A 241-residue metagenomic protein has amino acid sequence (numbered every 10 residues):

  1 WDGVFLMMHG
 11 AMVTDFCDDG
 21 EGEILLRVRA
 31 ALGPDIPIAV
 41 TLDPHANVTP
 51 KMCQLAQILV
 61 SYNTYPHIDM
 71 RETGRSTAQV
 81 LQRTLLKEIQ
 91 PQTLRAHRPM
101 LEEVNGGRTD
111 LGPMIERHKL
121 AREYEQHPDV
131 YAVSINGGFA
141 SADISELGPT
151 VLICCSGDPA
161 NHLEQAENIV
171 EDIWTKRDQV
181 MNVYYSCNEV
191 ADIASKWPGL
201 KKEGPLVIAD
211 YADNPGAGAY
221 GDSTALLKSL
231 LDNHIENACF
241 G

Functional and structural regions predicted by a protein language model:
W1-T84, P205, D210-L227, L231 (+1 more regions): Active-site histidine-anchored catalytic micro-motif
L6-M8, Q92-R95, D143-S145: Core alpha/beta catalytic barrel or barrel-like domain that forms the active/cofactor pocket in diverse metabolic
M7, C17, Q54, Y62-Y65 (+7 more regions): Aromatic-residue detector
G33-D35, P91-T93, L200-E203: Short helix-terminating capping/connector loops at secondary-structure junctions
P50-Q54, Q90-P91, G199: Short hydrophobic/aromatic-rich motifs at helix boundaries and adjacent loops
K51-L55, R95, N136: Membrane-targeting and insertion segments and their boundary/processing signals
G74, A78, Q82-R122: Conserved anion/nucleotide-ligand pocket segment
N105-G241: Hard-cation-handling environments
